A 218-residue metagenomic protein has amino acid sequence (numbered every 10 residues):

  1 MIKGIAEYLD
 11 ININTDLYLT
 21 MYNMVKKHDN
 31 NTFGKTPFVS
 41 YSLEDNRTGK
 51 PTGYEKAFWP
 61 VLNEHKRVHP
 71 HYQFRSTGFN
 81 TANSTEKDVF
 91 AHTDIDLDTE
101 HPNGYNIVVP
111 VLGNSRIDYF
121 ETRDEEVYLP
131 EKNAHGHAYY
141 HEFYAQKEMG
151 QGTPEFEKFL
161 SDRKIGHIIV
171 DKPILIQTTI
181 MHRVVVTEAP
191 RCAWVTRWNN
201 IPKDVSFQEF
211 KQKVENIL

Functional and structural regions predicted by a protein language model:
M1-N80, D88: Non-heme Fe(II)/2-oxoglutarate
G4-Y8, G104-N106, R163, A193: Intrinsic-disorder/low-complexity, polar/charged segments enriched in Ser/Thr/Lys/Arg/Asp/Glu/Gln
I5, Y18-M21, F58, L62 (+6 more regions): Extended hydrophobic/Leu-rich segments
D10-I13, V111, T196-N200: Short beta-strand-to-loop capping motifs
R67-H71, L112-R116, I201: Secondary-structure boundary elements
Q73-G78, N106-P110, D118-E121, L175-Q177 (+2 more regions): A structural signal for short, well-ordered beta-strand segments and their strand-loop junctions that often border
N80-I169: Catalytic core of non-heme Fe(II) oxygenases with the double-stranded beta-helix
E142-L218: Catalytic core of Fe(II)/2-oxoglutarate
